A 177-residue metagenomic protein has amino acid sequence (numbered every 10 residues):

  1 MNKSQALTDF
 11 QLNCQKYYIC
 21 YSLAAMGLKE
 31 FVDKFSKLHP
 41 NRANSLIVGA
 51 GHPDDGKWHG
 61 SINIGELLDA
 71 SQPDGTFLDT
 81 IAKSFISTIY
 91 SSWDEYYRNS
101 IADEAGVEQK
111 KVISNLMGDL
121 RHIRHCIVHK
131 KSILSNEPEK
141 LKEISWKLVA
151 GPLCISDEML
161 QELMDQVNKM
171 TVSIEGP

Functional and structural regions predicted by a protein language model:
M1-T80, K110-N115, H122, P138-P177: Extended intrinsically disordered or low-complexity regions, especially N/C-terminal cytosolic tails and loops, rather
D33, D94-A102, H125-N136, V172: Charged/polar positions within long, soluble alpha-helices
K37, V48-G51, S84, T88 (+1 more regions): Amphipathic, heptad-repeat alpha-helices with coiled-coil/zipper character that mediate oligomerization and scaffolding
W58-G65, Y90-A102: A short mid-domain helix/strand-loop element embedded in enzyme catalytic domains that forms or borders the active-site
L78-R98, M117, V128: Short, hydrophobic, well-ordered secondary-structure elements
S87, S100, L120-R121, T171: Functionally constrained cores in energy, signaling, and assembly domains
D103-K110: Inter-helical turn/loop segments and adjacent helix faces that build the functional surface of alpha-helical bundle
